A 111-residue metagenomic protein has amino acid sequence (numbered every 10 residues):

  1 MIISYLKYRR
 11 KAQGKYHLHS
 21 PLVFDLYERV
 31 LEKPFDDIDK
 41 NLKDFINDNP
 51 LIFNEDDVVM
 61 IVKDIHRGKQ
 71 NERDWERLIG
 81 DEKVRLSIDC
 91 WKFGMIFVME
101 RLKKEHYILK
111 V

Functional and structural regions predicted by a protein language model:
M1-V59, I65-V111: A short alpha-helical cap/connector motif
